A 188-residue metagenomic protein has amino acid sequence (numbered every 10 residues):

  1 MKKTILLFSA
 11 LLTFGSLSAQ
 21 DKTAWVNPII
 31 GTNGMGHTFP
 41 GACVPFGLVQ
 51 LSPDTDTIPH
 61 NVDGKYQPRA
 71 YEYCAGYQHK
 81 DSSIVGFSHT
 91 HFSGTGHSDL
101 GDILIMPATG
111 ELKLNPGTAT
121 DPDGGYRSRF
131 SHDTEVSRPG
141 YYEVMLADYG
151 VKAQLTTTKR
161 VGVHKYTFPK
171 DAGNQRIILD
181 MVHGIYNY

Functional and structural regions predicted by a protein language model:
M1-Q20: Bacterial Sec-dependent N-terminal signal peptides
Q20-Y188: Accessory carbohydrate-recognition regions in carbohydrate-active enzymes
